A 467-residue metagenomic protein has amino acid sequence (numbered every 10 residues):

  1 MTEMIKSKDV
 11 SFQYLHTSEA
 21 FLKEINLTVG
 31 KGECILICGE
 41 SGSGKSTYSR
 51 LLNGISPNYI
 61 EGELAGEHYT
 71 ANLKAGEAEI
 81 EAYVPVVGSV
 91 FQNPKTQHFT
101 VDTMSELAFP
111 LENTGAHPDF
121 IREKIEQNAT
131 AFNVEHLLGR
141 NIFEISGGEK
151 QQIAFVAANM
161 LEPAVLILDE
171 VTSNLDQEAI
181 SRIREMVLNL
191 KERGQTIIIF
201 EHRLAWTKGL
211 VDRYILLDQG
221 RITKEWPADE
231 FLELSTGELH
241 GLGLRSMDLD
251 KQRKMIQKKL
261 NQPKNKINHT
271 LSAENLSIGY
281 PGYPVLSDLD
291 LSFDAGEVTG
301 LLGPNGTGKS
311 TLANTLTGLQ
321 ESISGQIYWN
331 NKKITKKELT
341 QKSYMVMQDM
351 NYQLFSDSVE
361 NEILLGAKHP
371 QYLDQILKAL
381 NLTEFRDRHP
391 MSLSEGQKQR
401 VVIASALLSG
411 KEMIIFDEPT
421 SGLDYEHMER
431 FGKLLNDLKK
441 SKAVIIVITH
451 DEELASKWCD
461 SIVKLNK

Functional and structural regions predicted by a protein language model:
C38-E40, L302-P304: The feature captures the beta-strand-to-loop junction immediately N-terminal to the Walker
N53, T317: Helix-to-loop junction immediately C-terminal to a conserved catalytic motif
E67-A82, Q326-L339: ABC ATPase NBD Q-loop/coupling interface
D119-L137, P370-F385: Conserved ABC ATPase "signature" region
N141-I145, E149, H389-L393, Q397: Conserved ABC ATPase signature
L166-D169, I414-D417: Catalytic Walker B motif of ABC-type/P-loop ATPase nucleotide-binding domains
E201-H202, T449-H450: H-loop/switch region of ABC-family ATPase nucleotide-binding domains
